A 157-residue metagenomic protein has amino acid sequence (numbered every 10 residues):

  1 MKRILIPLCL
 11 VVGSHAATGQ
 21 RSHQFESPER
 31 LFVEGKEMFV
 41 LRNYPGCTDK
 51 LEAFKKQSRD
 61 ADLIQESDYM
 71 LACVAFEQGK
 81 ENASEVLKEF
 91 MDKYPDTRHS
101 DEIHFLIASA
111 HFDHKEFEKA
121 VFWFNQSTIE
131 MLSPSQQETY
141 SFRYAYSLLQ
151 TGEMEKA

Functional and structural regions predicted by a protein language model:
I4-G13: Sec-dependent N-terminal signal peptides
L5, A17-A157: Acidic, polar-rich low-complexity tracts and alpha-helical solenoid repeat scaffolds
